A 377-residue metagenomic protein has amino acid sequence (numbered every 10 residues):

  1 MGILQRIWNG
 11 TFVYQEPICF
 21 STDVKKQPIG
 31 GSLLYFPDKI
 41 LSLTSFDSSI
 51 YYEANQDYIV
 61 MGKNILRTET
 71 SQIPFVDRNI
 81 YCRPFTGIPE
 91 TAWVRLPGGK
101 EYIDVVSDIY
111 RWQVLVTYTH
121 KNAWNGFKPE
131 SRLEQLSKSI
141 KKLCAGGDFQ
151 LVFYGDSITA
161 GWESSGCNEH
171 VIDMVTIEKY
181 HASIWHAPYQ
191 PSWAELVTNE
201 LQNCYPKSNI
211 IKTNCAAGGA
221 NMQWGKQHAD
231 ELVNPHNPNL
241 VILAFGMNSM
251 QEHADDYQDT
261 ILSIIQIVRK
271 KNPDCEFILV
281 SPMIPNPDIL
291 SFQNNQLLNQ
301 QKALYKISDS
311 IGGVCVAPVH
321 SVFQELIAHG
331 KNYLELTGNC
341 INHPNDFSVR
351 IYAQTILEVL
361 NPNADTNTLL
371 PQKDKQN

Functional and structural regions predicted by a protein language model:
M1-G126: Extended beta-strand solenoid/passenger and fiber regions
H120-C215, H228-N237, N377: Serine-esterase "nucleophile elbow" of acetyl-processing enzymes
L136-K142, L196, K212, Q223-D255 (+1 more regions): N-terminal/domain-start segments enriched in small and hydrophobic, helix-friendly residues, covering either
V152, E200-Q202, P206-H236, L243 (+2 more regions): Internal alpha/beta domain cores that form substrate/cofactor-binding pockets in large enzymes and binding proteins
G155-D156, L243, A317: Active-site flanking residues adjacent to catalytic metal/cofactor-binding acidic residues
S157-G161, A217-Q223, M247-E252, M283-P287 (+2 more regions): Solvent-exposed loop/turn segments at secondary-structure junctions within structured extracellular/periplasmic domains
S164-G166, H186, E252-D256, I289-N295: Short, solvent-exposed loop/turn segments at secondary-structure boundaries
M283-N377: Catalytic His-Asp segment of secreted/periplasmic serine-dependent ester chemistry enzymes
